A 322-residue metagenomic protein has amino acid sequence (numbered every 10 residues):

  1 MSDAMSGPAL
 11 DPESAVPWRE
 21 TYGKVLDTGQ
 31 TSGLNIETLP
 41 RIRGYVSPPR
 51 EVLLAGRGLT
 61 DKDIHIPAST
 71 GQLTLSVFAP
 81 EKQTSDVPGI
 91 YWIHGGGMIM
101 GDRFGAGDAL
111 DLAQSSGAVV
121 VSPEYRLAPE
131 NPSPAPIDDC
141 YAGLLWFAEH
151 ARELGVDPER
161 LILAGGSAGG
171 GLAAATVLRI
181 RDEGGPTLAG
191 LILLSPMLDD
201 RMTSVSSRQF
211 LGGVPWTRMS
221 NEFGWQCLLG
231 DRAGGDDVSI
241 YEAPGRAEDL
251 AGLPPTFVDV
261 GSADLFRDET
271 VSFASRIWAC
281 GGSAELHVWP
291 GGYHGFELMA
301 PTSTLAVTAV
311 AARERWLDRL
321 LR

Functional and structural regions predicted by a protein language model:
M1-P80, R322: A glycine/proline-hinged amphipathic helix-loop "lid/cap" segment that gates access to hydrophobic ligand pockets
D86-G96: Short beta-strand element of the alpha/beta-hydrolase
F104-S122: Short amphipathic alpha-helix adjacent to the substrate-entry channel of hydrolases
N131-E153, R313: Alpha/beta-hydrolase active-site loop
A148-L163, E183: Gly/Ser-rich "nucleophile elbow"/oxyanion-hole loop immediately N-terminal to the catalytic nucleophile in hydrolases
L178-G235: Hydrolase active-site cap/lid region
V258-V260: Short beta-strand/loop motif that positions the catalytic acidic residue of the alpha/beta-hydrolase fold
S303-R322: Catalytic active-site module of serine/aspartate enzymes centered on a nucleophile-bearing elbow/loop
